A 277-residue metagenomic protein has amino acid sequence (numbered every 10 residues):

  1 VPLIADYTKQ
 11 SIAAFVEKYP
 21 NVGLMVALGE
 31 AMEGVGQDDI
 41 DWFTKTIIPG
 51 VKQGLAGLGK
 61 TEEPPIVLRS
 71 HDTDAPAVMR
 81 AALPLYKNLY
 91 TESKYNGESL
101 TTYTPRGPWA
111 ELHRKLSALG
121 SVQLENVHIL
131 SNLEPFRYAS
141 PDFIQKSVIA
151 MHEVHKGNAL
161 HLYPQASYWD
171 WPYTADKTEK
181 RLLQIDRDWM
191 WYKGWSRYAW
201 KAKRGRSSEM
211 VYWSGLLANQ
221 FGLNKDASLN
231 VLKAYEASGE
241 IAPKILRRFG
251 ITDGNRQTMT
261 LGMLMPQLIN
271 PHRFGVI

Functional and structural regions predicted by a protein language model:
P2-G215, Q220-D226: Catalytic-core regions of glycoside hydrolase
R187-I277: Catalytic domains of carbohydrate-active enzymes that cleave complex glycans
